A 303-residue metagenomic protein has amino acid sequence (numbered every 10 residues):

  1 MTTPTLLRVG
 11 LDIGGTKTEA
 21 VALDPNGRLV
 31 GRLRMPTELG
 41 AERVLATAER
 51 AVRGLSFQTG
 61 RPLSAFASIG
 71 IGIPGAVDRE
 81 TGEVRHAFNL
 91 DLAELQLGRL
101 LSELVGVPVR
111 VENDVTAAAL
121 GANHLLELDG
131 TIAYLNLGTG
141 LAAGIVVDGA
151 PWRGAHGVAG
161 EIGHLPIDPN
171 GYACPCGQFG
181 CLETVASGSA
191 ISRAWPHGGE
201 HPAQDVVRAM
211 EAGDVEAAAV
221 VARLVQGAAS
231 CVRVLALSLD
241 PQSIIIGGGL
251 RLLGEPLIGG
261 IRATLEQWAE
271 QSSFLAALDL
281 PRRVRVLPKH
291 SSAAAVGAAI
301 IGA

Functional and structural regions predicted by a protein language model:
M1-S68, D78-T81, E103-V107, G121-T131 (+2 more regions): ATP-binding/phosphotransfer module of carbohydrate and carboxylate kinases, centering on a glycine-rich
D12, S68-P74, E112, Y134-G140 (+1 more regions): Short beta-strand segments
G15, A117, T139: Short, glycine/acidic-enriched loop or turn micro-motifs at the edges of active sites
L33-M35, F88, A155: Short hydrophobic alpha-helix segments
P36-L39, L92, V158-E161: A short acidic/small-residue loop/turn micro-motif
G82-A93: A charged helix-plus-loop insertion that forms the helical arch/lid used to bind and gate nucleic-acid substrates
R110, T116: Glycine/small-residue-rich loop that forms an oxyanion/phosphate-binding "nest" at active or ligand-binding sites
G130-V185: Glycine-rich phosphate-binding loop of actin/hexokinase-like ATP-binding domains
